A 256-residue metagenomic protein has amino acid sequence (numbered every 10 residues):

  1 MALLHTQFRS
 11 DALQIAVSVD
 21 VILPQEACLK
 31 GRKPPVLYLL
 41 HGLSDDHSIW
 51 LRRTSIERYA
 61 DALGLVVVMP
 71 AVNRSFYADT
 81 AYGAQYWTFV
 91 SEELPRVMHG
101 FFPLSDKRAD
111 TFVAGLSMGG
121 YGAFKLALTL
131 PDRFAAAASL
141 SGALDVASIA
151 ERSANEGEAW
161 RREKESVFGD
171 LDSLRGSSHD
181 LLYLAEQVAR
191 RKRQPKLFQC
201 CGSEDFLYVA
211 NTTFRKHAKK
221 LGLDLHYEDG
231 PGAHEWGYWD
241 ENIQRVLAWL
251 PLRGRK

Functional and structural regions predicted by a protein language model:
M1-K256: Non-catalytic cap/lid and distal C-terminal segments of serine-dependent acyl enzymes
